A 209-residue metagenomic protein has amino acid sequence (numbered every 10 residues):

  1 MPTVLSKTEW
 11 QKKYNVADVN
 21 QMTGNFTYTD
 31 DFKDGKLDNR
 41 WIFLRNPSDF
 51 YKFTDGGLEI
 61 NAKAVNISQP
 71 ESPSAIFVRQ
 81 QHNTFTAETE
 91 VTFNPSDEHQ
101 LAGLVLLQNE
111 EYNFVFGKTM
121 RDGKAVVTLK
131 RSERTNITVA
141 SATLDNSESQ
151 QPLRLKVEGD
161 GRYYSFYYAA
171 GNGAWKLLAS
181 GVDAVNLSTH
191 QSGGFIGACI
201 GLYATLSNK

Functional and structural regions predicted by a protein language model:
M1-K209: Extracellular glycan-recognition regions
